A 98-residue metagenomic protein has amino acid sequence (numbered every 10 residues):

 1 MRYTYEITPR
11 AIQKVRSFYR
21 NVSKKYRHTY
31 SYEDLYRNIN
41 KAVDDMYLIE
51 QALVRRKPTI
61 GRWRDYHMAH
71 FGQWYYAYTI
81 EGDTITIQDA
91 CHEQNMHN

Functional and structural regions predicted by a protein language model:
M1-D65: Basic, Lys/Arg-enriched alpha-helical interface segments
H67-N98: Enriched for short, Lys/Arg-rich terminal
